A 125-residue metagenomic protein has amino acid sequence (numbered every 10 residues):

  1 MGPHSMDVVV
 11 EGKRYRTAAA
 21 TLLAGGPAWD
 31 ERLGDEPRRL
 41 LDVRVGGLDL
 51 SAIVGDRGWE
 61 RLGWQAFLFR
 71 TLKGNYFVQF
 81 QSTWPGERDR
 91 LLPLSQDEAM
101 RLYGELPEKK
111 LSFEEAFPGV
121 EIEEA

Functional and structural regions predicted by a protein language model:
M1-A125: Secondary-structure transition motif
